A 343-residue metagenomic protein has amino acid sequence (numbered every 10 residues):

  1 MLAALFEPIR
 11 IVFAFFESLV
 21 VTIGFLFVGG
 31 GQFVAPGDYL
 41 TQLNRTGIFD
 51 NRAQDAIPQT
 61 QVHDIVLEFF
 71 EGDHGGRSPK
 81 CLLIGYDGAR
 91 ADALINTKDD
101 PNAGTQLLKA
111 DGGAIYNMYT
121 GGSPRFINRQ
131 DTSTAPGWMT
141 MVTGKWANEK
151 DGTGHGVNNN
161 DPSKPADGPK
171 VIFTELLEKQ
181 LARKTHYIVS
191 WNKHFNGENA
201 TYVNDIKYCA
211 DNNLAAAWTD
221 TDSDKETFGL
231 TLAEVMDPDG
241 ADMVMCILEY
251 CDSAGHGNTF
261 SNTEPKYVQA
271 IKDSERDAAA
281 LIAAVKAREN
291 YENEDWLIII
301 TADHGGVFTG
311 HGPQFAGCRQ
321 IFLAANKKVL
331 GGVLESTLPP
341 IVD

Functional and structural regions predicted by a protein language model:
M1-P36: Membrane- and interface-active hydrophobic/amphipathic segments that mediate membrane binding, fusion, translocation
G37-S78, R90-Q180: Active-site nucleophile/metal-coordination loop of metallo-enzymes that catalyze phosphate/sulfate and related
R77-L82, D111-Y116, K179-H186, P238-C246 (+3 more regions): Loop/turn elements at helix/coil->beta-strand transitions in domains of secreted/extracellular proteins
C81-L83, A91, P101-K109, D273-F315 (+1 more regions): Metal-dependent active-site segment of extracytoplasmic phospho-/sulfohydrolases and closely related
D87-D92, G122-F126, D131-S133, W146-N148 (+4 more regions): Solvent-exposed loop/turn segments at secondary-structure junctions within structured extracellular/periplasmic domains
P136-G144, P313-D343: Substrate-binding rim/cap in mid-to-C-terminal beta-strand-loop elements of soluble/periplasmic
N148-D220: Catalytic-site neighborhoods of secreted/periplasmic enzymes that process anionic sulfate/phosphate groups
F195-I206, L232-A280: Active-site His/acidic residue clusters
